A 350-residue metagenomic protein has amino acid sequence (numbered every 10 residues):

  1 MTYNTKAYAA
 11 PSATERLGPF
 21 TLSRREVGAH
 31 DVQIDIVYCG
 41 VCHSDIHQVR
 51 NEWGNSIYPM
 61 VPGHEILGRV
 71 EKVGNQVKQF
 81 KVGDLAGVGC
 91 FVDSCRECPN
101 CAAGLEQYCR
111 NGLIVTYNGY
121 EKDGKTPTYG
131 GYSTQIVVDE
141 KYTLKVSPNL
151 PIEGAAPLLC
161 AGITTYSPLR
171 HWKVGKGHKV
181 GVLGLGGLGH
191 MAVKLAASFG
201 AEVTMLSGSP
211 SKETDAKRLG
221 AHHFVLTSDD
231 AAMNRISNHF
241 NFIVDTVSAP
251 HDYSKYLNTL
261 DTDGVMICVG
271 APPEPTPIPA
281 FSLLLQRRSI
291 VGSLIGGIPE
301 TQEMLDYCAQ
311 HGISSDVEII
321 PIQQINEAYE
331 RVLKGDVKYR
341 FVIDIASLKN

Functional and structural regions predicted by a protein language model:
T2-Y3, A7, S254, I298-N350: C-terminal hydrophobic helical "lid"/dimerization subdomain of Rossmann-like NAD(P)H-dependent oxidoreductases
R25-C39, E52-A102, Q107, Y129 (+1 more regions): Glycine-rich beta-strand-centered segment in the early N-terminal region that forms part of a ligand/cofactor-binding
C95-L183: NAD(P)H dinucleotide-binding glycine-rich loop of Rossmann-like/cofactor-binding domains, especially the beta1-alpha1
K176-L185, L195-K255: Adenosine-nucleotide cofactor-binding segment
G189-H190: N-terminal Rossmann-fold NAD(P) dinucleotide-binding loop
L260-D261: Helix-to-beta-strand junctions that scaffold the AdoMet/dcAdoMet cofactor pocket in Class I SAM-dependent enzymes
G264-V265: Glycine-centered, small-residue-biased loops immediately flanking beta-strands in adenine/cofactor-binding cores
G270-Q286, I298-D306: Rossmann-fold NAD(P)-binding glycine/threonine-rich loop
